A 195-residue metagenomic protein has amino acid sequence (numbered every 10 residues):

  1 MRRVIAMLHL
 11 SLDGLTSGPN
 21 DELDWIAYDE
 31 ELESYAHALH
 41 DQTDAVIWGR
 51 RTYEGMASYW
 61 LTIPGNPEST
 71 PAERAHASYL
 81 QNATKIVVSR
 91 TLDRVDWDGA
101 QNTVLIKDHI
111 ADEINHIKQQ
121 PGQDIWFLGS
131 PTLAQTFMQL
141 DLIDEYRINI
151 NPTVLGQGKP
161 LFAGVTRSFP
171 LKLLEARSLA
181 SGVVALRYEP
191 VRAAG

Functional and structural regions predicted by a protein language model:
M1-L142, P152-G195: Portal/gating segments that form or line small-molecule/metal binding sites
E145: Short, conserved catalytic or interaction motifs in soluble domains
